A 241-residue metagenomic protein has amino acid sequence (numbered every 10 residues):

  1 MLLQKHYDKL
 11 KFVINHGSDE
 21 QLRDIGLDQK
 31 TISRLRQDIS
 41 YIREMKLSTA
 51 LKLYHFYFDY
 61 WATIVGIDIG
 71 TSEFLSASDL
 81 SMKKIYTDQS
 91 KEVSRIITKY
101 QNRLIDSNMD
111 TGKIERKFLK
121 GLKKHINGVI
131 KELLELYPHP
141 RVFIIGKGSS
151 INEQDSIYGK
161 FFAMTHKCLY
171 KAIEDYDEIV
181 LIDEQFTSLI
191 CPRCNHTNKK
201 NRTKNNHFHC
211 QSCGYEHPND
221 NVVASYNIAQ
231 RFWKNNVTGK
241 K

Functional and structural regions predicted by a protein language model:
M1-D24: A short, Lys/Arg-rich alpha-helix, primarily the initiator
L2, M45-K46, D183, R202: Residue-level marker of regulatory loop/turn positions in helix-turn-helix DNA-binding domains and in histidine
F12, H16, K30, R34 (+1 more regions): DNA-binding alpha-helical recognition surfaces that contact promoter or target DNA
L27-M45: Recognition helix of helix-turn-helix/homeodomain-like DNA-binding domains that insert into the DNA major groove
L47-Y54: Hydrophobic micro-packing sites on short alpha-helices
H55, W61-K241: Positively charged, helix-rich recognition surfaces that bind polyanionic ligands
